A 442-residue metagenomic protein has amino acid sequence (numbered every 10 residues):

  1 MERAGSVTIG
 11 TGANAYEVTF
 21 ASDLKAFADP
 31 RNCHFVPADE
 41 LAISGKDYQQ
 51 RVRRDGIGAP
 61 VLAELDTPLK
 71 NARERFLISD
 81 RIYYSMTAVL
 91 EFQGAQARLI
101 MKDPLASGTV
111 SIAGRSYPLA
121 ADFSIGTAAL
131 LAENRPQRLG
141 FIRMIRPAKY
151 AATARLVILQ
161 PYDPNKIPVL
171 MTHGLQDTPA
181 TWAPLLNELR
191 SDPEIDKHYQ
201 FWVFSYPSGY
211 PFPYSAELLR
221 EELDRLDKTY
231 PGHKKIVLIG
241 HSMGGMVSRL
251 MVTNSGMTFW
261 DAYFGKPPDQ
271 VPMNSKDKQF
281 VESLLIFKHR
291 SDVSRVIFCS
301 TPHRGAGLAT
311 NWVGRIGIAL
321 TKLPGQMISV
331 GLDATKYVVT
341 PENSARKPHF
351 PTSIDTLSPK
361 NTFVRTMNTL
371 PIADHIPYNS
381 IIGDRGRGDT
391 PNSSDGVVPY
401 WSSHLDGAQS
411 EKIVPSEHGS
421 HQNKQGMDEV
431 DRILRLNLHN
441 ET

Functional and structural regions predicted by a protein language model:
M1-G12, L170-L175, Q200-H349, D395: Serine-dependent carboxylesterase/thioesterase catalytic core of lipase-like alpha/beta-hydrolase/SGNH enzymes
M1-V169, T178-P184, Q200-V203, H439-T442: Flexible, membrane-associating and regulatory peripheral segments of lipid-active enzymes
K149, L159-P164, I286-R295, F350-N361: Alpha-helix-centered segments that form part of catalytic cores
A151-L156, P179, E222-L226, N274-L285 (+1 more regions): A Trp-anchored, charged/polar loop motif used as the substrate-binding/catalytic surface of acyl/ester-handling
Y162-P164, I195, P231-G232, I239-G240 (+3 more regions): Extracellular/periplasmic catalytic domains that process cell-envelope and extracellular macromolecules
P179-T181, F212, G305-L308, R387-N392 (+1 more regions): Short, solvent-exposed loop/turn elements at domain surfaces
A183-Y199: Short amphipathic alpha-helix adjacent to the substrate-entry channel of hydrolases
I318-T442: C-terminal subdomain of alpha/beta-hydrolase-fold enzymes, centered on the catalytic histidine and its supporting
